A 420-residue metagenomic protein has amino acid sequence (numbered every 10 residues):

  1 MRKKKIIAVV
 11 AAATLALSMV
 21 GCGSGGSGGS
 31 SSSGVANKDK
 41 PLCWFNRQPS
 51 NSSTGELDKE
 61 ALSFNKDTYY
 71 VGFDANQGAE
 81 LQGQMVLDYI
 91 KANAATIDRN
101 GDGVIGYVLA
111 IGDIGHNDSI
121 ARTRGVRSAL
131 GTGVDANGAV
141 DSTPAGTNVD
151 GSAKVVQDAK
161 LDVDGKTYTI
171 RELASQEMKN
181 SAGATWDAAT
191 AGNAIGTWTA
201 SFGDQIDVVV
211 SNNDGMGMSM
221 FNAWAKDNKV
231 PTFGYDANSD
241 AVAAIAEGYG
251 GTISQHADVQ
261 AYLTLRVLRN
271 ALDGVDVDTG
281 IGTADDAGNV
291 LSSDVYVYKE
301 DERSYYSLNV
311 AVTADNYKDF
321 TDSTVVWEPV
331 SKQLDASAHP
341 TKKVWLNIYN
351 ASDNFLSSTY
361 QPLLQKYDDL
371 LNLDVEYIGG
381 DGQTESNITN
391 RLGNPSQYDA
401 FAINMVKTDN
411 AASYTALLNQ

Functional and structural regions predicted by a protein language model:
M1-V10: Bacterial Sec-dependent N-terminal signal peptides
S18-G21: C-terminal motif of bacterial Sec signal peptides marking the signal peptidase cleavage site
S24-Q420: A residue-level marker of the well-folded mature domains of exported/periplasmic proteins
